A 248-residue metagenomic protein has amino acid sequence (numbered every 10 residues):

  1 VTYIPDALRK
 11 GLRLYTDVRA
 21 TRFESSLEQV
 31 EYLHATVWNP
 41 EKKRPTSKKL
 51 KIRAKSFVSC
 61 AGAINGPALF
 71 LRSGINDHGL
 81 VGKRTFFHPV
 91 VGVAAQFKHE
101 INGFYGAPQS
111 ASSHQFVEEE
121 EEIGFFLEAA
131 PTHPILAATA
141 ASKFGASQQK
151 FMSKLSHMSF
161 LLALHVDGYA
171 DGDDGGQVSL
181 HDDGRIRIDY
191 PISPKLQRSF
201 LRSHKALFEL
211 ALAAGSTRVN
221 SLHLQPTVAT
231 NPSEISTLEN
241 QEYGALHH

Functional and structural regions predicted by a protein language model:
V1-K10, R187-I192: Helix-loop-beta segment of a Rossmann-like dinucleotide-binding subdomain
T2-Y3, R9, V18, R22-E24 (+1 more regions): Glycine-rich loop(s) and the adjacent beta-strand/alpha-helix scaffold that form part
I4, L8, F70, H204 (+1 more regions): Non-transmembrane alpha-helical segments in soluble domains of secreted/periplasmic/extracellular proteins
R13-Y15, V219: General small-molecule cofactor/ligand-binding pocket signal
Y15, V58, S159-L161: Hydrophobic/aromatic beta-strand patches that form the interior of the parallel beta-sheet core in alpha/beta enzyme
R19-A20, V30, W38, M158 (+1 more regions): A broad structural signal for short, well-ordered beta-strand segments within beta-sheet-rich domains
E24-S26, Y32, A213-H248: A glycine-rich dinucleotide-binding beta-alpha-beta segment and adjacent secondary-structure elements that constitute
A54, H78-K205, E209, S233 (+1 more regions): FAD cofactor-binding and catalytic pocket of flavoenzymes
